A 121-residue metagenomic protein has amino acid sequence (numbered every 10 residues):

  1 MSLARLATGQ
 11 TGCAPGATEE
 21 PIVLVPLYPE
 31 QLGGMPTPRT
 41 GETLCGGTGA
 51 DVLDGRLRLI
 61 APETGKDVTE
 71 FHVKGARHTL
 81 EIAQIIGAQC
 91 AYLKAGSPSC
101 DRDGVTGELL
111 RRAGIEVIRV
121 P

Functional and structural regions predicted by a protein language model:
A4-Q10, Q89, A113: Catalytic phosphate/metal-binding cores of nucleic-acid and nucleotide-processing enzymes, i.e., regions that mediate
L6-P62: Short, surface-exposed acidic-centric catalytic microdomains
T8-T11, D103-G107: Charged helix-capping and loop-helix junction motifs
L32, A50, D54-R77, G104-P121: Divalent-metal-activated hydrolytic enzyme cores
M35-P36, S99-R102: Short catalytic/ligand-binding loop motif for oxyanion handling, primarily in non-cytosolic enzymes, centered on
A76-Q84: Short, charged beta->alpha transition segments
K94-P98: Short, well-ordered beta-to-alpha junction loops that form the rim of enzyme active sites and present histidine/acidic
